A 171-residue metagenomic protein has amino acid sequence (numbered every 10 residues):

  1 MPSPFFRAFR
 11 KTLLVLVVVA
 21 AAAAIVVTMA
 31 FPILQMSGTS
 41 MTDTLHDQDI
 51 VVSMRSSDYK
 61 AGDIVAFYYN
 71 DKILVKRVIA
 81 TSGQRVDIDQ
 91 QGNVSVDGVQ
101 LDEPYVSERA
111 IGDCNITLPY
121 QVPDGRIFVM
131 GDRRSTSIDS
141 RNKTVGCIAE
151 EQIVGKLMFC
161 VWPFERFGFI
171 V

Functional and structural regions predicted by a protein language model:
P2-R7, L14, M29-Q35, D43-V171: Soluble "head" domains of membrane/secretory-pathway proteins
T12-M29: Hydrophobic membrane-insertion alpha-helices, especially the h-region of bacterial N-terminal signal peptides
